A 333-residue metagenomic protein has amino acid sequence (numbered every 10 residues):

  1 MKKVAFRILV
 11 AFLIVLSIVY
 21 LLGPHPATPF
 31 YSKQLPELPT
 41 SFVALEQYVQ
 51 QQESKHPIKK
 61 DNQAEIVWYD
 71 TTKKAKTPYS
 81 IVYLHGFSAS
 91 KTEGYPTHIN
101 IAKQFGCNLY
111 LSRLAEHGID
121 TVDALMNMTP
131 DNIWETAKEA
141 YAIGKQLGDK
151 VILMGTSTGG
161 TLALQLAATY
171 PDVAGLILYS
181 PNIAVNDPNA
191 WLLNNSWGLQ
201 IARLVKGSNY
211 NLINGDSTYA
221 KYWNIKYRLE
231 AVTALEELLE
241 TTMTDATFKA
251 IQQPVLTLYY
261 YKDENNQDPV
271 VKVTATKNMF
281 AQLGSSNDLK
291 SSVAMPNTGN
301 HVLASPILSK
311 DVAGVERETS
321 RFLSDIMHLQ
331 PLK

Functional and structural regions predicted by a protein language model:
M1-S17: N-terminal Sec-pathway targeting helices
V15-S32: Membrane-interface motif at the C-terminal end of an N-terminal transmembrane signal
P36-A64, P181-T247, V293-M295, L303-K310 (+1 more regions): The alpha/beta-hydrolase serine catalytic core
I58-L114: Short, surface-exposed "cap/lid" segments of acyl-processing enzymes
W68-A75, A220-G299, D311-S324, Q330-P331: Serine-hydrolase catalytic core
I119-L147: Catalytic nucleophile-loop/oxyanion-hole region of alpha/beta-hydrolase and closely related hydrolase-like folds
M154-G159, A163: Gly/Ala-rich beta-loop-alpha elbow adjacent to hydrolase catalytic centers
